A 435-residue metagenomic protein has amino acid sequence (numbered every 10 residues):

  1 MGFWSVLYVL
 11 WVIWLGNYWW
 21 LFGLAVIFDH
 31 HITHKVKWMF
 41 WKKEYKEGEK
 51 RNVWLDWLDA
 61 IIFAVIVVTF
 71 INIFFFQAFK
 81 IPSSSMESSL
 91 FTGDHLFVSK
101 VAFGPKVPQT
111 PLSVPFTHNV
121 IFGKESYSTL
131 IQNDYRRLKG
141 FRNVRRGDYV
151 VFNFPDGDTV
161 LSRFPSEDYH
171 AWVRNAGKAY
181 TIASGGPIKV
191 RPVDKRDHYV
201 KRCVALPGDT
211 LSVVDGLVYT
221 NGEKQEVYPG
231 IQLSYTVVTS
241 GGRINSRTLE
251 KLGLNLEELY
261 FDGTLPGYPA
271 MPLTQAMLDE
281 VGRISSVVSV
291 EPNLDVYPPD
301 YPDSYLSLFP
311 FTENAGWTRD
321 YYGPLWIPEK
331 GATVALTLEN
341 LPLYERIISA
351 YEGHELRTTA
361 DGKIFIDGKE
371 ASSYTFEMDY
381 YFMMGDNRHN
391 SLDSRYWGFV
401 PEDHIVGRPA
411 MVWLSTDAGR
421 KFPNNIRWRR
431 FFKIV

Functional and structural regions predicted by a protein language model:
M1-V435: Extended hydrophobic leader/signal-anchor segments used for secretion and membrane insertion
